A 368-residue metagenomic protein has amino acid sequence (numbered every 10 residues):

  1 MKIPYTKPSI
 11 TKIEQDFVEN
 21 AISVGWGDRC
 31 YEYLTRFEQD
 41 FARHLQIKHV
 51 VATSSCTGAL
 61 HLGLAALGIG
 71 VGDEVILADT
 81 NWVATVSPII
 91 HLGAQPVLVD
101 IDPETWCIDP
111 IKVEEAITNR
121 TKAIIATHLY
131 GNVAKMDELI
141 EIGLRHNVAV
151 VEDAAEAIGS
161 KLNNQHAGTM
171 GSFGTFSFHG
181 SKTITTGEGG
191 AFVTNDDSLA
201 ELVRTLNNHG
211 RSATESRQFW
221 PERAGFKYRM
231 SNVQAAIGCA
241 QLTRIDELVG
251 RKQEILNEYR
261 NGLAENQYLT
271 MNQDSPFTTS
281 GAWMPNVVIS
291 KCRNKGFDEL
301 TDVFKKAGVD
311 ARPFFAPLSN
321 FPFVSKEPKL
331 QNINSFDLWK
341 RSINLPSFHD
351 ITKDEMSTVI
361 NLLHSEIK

Functional and structural regions predicted by a protein language model:
M1-W26, P346: N-terminal "arm"/small-domain region of PLP-dependent enzymes with the aminotransferase-like
G27-E74, P88-L92, L98-D100, Q165: Phosphate-binding glycine-rich loop
Y33-Q39, H44-V50, I111, E115 (+4 more regions): PLP-dependent aminotransferase class I/II
V51, I76, V97, A149-V151 (+3 more regions): Structural detector of well-ordered beta-strand residues that form the stable sheet scaffold of enzyme domains
A59, N81, L345: Conserved SAM-binding loop
A65-A154, K161: PLP-dependent aminotransferase-like
E152-T186, E215-E222, T270: Conserved active-site segment immediately N-terminal to the catalytic lysine that forms the internal aldimine
T169-R211, N232: Active-site PLP attachment segment
